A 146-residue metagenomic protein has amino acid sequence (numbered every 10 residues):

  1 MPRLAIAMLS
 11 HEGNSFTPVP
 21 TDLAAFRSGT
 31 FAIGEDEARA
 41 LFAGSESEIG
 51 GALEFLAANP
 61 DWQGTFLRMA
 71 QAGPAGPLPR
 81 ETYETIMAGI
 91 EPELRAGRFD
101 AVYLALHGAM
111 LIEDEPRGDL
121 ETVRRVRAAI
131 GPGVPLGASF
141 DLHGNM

Functional and structural regions predicted by a protein language model:
M1-A58: N-terminal amphipathic/basic leader segments beginning at the initiator methionine
A5, L9-E12, P79-M87, L94-M146: Active-site histidine-anchored catalytic micro-motif
T17, T21, T30, T65 (+2 more regions): Residue-identity detector for threonine
T17-P20, F55-N59, E93-A96, L142-M146: Short, functional N-terminal and low-complexity linear motifs
F26-T30, G64-L67, R98-V102: Short amphipathic alpha-helical segments, especially helix-boundary/capping motifs
A32-G34, F66-A75, L104-H107: Gly-rich Lys/Arg/Thr-decorated short loops/hinges at beta-loop-alpha junctions or inter-strand turns that position
I49-L94: Low-complexity, highly charged intrinsically disordered N-terminal segments that act as targeting/localization
